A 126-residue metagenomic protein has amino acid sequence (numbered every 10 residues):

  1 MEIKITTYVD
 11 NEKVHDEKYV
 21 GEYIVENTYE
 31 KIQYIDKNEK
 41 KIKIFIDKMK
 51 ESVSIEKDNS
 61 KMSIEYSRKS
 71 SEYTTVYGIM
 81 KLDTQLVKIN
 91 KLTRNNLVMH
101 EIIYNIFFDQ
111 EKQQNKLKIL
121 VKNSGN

Functional and structural regions predicted by a protein language model:
M1-S63, R68-E101, N105, Q114: N-terminal intrinsically disordered, cationic/polar leader segments that include organellar targeting peptides
D109-N126: Edge beta-strand at a domain terminus
